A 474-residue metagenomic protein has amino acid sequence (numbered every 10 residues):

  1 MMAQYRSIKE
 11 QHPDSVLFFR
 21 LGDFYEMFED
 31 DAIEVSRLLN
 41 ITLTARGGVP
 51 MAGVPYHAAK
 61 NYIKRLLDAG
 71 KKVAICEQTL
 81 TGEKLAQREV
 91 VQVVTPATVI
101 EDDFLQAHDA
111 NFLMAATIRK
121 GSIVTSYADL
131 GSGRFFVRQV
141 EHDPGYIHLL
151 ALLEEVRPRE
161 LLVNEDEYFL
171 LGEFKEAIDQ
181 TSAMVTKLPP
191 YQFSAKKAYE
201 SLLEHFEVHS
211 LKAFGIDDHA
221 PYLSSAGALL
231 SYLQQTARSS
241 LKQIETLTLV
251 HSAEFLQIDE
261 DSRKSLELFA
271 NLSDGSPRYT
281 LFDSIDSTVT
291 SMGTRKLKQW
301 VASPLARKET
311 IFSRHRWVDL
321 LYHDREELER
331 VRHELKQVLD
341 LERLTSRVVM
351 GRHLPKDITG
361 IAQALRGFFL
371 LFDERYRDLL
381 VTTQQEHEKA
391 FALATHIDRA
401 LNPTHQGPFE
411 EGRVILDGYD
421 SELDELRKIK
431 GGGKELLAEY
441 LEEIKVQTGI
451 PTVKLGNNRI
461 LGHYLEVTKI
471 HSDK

Functional and structural regions predicted by a protein language model:
M1-H323, H333, R343-S346, M350 (+1 more regions): Basic, polar low-complexity surface loops/patches
G70, E77, E165, A237-I244 (+8 more regions): Long, hydrophobic, amphipathic alpha-helical segments used as structural scaffolds
F193-L202, V208, L256-E260, L268 (+4 more regions): Amphipathic heptad-repeat alpha-helical coiled-coil/stalk segments that mediate oligomerization, filament/stalk
F214-D217, P221, P277-T280, Q299 (+9 more regions): Non-transmembrane, amphipathic alpha-helical segments
A253-D261, T288-S291, R307-W317, Y322-F372 (+2 more regions): Core structural elements
